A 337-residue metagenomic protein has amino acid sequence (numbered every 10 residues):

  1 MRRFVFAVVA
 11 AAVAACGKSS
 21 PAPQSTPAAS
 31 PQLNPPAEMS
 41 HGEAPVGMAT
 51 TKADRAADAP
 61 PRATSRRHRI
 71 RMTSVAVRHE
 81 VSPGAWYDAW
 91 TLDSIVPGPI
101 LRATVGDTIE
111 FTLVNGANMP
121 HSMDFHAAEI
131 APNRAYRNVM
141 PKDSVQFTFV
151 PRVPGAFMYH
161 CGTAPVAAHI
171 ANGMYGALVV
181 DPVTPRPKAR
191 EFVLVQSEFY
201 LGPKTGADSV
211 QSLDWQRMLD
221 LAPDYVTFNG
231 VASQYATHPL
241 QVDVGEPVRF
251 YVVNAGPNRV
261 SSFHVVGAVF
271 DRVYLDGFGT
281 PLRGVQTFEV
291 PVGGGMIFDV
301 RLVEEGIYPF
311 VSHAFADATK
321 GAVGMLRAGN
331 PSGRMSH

Functional and structural regions predicted by a protein language model:
M1-V5: Bacterial N-terminal signal peptides that target proteins for export
F6-A7, A22: General helical structural elements
A7-V9, G329: Low-complexity, intrinsically disordered/propeptide-like segments
V9-C16: Hydrophobic h-region of N-terminal signal peptides that target proteins for export in Gram-negative bacteria
C16-H337: Copper-binding active sites and cupredoxin-like electron-transfer domains, recognizing His/Cys-rich ligand loops
